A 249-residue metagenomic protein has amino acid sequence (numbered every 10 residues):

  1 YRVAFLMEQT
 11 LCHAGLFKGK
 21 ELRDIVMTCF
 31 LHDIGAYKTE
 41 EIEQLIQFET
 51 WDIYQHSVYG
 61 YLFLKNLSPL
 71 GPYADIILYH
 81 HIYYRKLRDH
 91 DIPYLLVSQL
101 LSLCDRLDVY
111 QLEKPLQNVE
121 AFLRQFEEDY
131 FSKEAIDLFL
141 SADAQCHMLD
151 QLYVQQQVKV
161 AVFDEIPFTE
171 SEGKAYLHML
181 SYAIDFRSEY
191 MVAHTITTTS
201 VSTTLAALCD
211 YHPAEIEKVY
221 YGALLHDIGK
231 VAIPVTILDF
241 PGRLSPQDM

Functional and structural regions predicted by a protein language model:
Y1-M249: Metal-dependent catalytic cores of enzymes that make or break cyclic nucleotides and related phosphoester linkages
